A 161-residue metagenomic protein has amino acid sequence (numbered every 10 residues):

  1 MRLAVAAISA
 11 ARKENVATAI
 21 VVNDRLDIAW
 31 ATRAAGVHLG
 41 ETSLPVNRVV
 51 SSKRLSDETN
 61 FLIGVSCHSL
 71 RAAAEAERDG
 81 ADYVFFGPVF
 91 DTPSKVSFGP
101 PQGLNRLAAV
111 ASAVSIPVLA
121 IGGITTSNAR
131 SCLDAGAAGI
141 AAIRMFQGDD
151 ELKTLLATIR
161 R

Functional and structural regions predicted by a protein language model:
M1-D24, E41-L44, V49-S69, S97-T126 (+1 more regions): Alpha-helix-loop-beta-strand connector modules within alpha/beta enzyme cores
V21, H38, G64, D82-F85 (+1 more regions): Conserved beta-strand positions in the central sheet of alpha/beta enzyme cores
I28-A35, N47-V49, A74-D79: Short loop/helix-cap segments at secondary-structure boundaries that form the rim of catalytic
A29, A76, V84, V110 (+1 more regions): Conserved, mostly hydrophobic/aromatic
T32, D79, A113, D134-G136: Structural motif
E41-V49, F85-F98, T126-R160: Glycine-rich phosphate-binding active-site loops on the catalytic face of alpha/beta enzymes
I63-K95: Histidine/lysine/aspartate-rich catalytic loop segments that bind and position anionic ligands
